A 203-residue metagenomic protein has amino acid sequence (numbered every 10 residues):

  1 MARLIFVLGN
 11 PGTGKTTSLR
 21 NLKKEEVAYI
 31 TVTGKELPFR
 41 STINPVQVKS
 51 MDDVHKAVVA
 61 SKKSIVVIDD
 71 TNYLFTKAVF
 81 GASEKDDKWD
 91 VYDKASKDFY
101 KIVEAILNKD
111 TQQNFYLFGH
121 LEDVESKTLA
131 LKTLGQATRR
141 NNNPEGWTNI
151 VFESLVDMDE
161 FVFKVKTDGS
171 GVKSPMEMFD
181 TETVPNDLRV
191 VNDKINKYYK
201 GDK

Functional and structural regions predicted by a protein language model:
M1-S61, I65-V67, N72-Y73: Conserved P-loop
R40-V46, V54, E160-K203: P-loop/Walker A phosphate-binding loop and immediately adjacent motor/lid segment at beta-alpha junctions
D52-H55, N72-F75, D93, K97-Y100 (+3 more regions): Generic detector of well-ordered alpha-helical segments enriched in charged/polar residues, highlighting helical
S61, T111, G146: Structured loop/turn residues at beta-strand edges in well-structured enzyme cores
D70-N143: P-loop NTPase motor core
F115-H120, E125-P185: Phosphate-binding/switch region of NTP-binding enzymes
